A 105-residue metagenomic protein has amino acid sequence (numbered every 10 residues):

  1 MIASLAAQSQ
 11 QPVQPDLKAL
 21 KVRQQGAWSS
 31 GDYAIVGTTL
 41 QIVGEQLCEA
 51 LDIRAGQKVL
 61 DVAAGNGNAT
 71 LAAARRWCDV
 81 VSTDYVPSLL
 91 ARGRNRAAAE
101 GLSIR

Functional and structural regions predicted by a protein language model:
A6, Q11-R54, N68: Conserved class I S-adenosyl-L-methionine
K58-R105: Class I SAM-dependent methyltransferase SAM/SAH-binding core
